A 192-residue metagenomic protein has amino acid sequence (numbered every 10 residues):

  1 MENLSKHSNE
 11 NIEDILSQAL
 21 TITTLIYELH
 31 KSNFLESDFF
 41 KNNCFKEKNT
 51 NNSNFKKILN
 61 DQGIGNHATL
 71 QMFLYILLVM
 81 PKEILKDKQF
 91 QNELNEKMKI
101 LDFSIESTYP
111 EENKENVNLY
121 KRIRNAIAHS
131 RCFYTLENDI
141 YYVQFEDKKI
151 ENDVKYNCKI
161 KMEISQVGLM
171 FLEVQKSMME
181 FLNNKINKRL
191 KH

Functional and structural regions predicted by a protein language model:
M1-R122, A126-I140, E146-E151, N157-H192: Amphipathic alpha-helical interface elements
